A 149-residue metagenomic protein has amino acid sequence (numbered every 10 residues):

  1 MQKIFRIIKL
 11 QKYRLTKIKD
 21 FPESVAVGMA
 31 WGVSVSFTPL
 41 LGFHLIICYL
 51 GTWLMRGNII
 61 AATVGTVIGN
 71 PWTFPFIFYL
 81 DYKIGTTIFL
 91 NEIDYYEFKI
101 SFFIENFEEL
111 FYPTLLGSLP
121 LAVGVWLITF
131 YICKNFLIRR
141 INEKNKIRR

Functional and structural regions predicted by a protein language model:
Q11-V35: Small-residue-enriched transmembrane helix starts and helix-helix packing motifs in multi-pass inner-membrane proteins
R14-P22, M55, F103-F107: Helix-boundary and loop/linker segments of multi-pass membrane transporters
A30, S34, V64-I68, L116 (+1 more regions): Hydrophobic residues within alpha-helical transmembrane segments of multi-pass solute transporters/permease subunits
T38-G51, M55-L80: Transmembrane helix boundary and interhelical junction motifs in multipass membrane proteins
F74-K99: Juxtamembrane non-transmembrane "cap" segments at the membrane-aqueous interface of multi-pass membrane proteins
E92-Y112: Short, membrane-exposed interhelical loops at transmembrane-helix boundaries
I93, L137-R149: Membrane interface segments of multi-pass transport proteins and intramembrane proteases
L116-I138: Transmembrane alpha-helical segments in integral membrane proteins
